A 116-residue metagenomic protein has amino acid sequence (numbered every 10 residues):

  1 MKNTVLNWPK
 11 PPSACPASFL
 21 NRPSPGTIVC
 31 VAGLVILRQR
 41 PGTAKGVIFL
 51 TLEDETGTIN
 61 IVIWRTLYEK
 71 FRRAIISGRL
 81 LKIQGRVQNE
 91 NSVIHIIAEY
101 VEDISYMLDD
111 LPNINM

Functional and structural regions predicted by a protein language model:
M1-M116: Noncatalytic, beta-rich nucleic-acid-contacting surfaces in large DNA/RNA-processing enzymes
